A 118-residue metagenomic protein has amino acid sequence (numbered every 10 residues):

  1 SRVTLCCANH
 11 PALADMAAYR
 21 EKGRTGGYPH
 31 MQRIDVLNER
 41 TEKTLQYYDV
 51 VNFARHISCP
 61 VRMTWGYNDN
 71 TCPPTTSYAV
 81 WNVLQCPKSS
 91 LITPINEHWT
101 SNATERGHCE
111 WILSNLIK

Functional and structural regions predicted by a protein language model:
S1-N38, T100: Hydrolase active-site cap/lid region
L37-F53: Active-site nucleophile elbow and catalytic-triad environment of alpha/beta-hydrolase enzymes
Y47-V51, P74, N102-E105: Structural motif corresponding to alpha-helix initiation and N-cap regions
H56-S58, R62-W65, D69: Short beta-strand/loop motif that positions the catalytic acidic residue of the alpha/beta-hydrolase fold
C59, P73-N82: Short alpha-helix in the alpha/beta-hydrolase fold that links the catalytic acid
Y67-C72, H98-W99: Acidic catalytic loop of the alpha/beta-hydrolase fold
Y78-K118: C-terminal catalytic histidine-bearing segment of alpha/beta-hydrolase fold enzymes
